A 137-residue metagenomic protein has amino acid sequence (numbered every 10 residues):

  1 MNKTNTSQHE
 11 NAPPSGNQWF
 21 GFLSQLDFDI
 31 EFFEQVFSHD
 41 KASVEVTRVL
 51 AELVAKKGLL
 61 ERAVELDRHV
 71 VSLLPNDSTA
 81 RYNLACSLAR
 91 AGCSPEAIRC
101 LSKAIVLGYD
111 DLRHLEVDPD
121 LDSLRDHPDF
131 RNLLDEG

Functional and structural regions predicted by a protein language model:
M1-Q35: Long, contiguous interaction/recruitment modules in multidomain scaffold/adaptor proteins
G16-L23, D111-E136: TPR/TPR-like alpha-solenoid helical repeat scaffolds
N17-F22, E34-A91: Alpha-helical adaptor scaffolds
L26-D29, S43, L60, G108: Alpha-helix initiation and capping sites
A42, N76, D110-D111, V117: Short coil loop/turn residues that delineate tetratricopeptide repeat
P95-L112, D135: TPR/TPR-like (Sel1-like) alpha-helical repeat modules
